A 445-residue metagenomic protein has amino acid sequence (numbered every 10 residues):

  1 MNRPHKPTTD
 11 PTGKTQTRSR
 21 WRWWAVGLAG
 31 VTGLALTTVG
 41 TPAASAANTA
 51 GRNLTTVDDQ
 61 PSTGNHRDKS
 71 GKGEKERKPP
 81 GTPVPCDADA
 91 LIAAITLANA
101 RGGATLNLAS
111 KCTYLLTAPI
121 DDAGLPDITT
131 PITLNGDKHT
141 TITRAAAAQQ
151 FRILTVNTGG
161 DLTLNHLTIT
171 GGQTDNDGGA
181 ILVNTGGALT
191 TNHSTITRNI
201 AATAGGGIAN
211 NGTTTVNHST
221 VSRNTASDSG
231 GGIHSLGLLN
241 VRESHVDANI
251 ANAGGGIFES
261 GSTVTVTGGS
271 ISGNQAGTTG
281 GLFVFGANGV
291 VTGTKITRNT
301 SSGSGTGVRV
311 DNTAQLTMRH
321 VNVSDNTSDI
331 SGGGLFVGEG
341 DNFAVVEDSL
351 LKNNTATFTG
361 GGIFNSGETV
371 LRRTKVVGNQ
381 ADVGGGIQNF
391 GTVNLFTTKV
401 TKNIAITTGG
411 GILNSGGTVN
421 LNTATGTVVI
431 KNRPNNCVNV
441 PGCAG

Functional and structural regions predicted by a protein language model:
M1-P7, P11-A46: Secretory targeting and sorting signals
P80-L106: Acidic Gly/Asp/Thr-rich repetitive segments characteristic of extracellular carbohydrate-active and adhesion proteins
T96, L116-T133, T143-L164, T170-A188 (+1 more regions): Extracellular beta-strand-rich solenoid/capping regions of secreted or surface-exposed proteins that bind or remodel
A104, C112, T130-I132, K138-T140 (+28 more regions): The right-handed parallel beta-helix/beta-solenoid scaffold, focusing on the short coil/turn and N-cap positions
I120-A123, A147-T155, D175-L182, A201-A209 (+9 more regions): Extracellular beta-strand/beta-solenoid scaffold signature
G159-G254, G261, T265: Right-handed parallel beta-helix
L395-G445: Leucine-rich solenoid repeat scaffolds
